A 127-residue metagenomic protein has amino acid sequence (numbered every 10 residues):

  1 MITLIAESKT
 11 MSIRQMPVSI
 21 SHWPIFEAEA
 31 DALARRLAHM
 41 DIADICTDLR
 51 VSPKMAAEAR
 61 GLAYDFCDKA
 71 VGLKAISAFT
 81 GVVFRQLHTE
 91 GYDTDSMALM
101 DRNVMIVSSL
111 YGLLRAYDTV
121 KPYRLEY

Functional and structural regions predicted by a protein language model:
M1-Y127: Peripheral peptide segments
